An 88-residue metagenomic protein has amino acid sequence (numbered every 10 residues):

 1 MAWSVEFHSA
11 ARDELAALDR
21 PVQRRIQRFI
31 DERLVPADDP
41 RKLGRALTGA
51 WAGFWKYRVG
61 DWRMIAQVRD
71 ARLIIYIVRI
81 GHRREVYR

Functional and structural regions predicted by a protein language model:
M1-D61, R69-I75, E85-R88: Basic, Lys/Arg-enriched alpha-helical interface segments
M64: NAD-dependent ADP-ribosyltransferases
G81: Residues forming the ATP-binding cleft of Hanks-type serine/threonine protein kinase domains
